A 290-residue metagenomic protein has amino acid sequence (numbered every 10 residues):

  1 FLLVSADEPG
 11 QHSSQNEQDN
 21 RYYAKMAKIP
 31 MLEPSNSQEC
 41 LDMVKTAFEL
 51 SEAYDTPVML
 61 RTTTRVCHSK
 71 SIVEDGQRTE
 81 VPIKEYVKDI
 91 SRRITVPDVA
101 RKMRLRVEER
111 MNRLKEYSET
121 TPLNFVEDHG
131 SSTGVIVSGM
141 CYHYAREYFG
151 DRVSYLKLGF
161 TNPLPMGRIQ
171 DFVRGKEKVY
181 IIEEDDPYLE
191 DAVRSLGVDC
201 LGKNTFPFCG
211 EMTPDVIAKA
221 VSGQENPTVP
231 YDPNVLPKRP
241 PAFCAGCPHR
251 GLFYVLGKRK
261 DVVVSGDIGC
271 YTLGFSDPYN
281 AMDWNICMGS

Functional and structural regions predicted by a protein language model:
F1-E52, V263-S290: Thiamine diphosphate
P34-F243, P248-G251, K260-V262: Flexible, low-complexity linker and terminal segments
